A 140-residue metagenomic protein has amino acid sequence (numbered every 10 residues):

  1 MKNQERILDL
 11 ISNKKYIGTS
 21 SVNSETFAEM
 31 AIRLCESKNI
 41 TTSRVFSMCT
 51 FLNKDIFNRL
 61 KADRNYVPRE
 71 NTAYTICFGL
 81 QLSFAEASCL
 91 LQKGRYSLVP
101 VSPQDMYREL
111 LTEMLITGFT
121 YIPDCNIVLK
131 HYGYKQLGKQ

Functional and structural regions predicted by a protein language model:
N3-T41, P123-K139: A short, Lys/Arg-rich alpha-helix, primarily the initiator
I7, S88-G118: Short, charged recognition helix plus adjacent turn of helix-turn-helix-like nucleic-acid-binding domains
T41-T50, I76: Short alpha-helical "recognition helix" segments of helix-turn-helix
S43, D55, A85: Key DNA-contact positions within bacterial/archaeal DNA-binding proteins
S47-P68, K93-R95: Recognition helix of helix-turn-helix/homeodomain-like DNA-binding domains that insert into the DNA major groove
M48, L60, C89-G94, E113 (+1 more regions): Short acidic/histidine-centered micro-motifs embedded in hydrophobic/aromatic stretches that mark compact functional
R64-G79: Short, basic-rich loop-to-helix N-cap that marks the start of a DNA-contacting helix
G79-L80, D105-K135: Long, compositionally biased
